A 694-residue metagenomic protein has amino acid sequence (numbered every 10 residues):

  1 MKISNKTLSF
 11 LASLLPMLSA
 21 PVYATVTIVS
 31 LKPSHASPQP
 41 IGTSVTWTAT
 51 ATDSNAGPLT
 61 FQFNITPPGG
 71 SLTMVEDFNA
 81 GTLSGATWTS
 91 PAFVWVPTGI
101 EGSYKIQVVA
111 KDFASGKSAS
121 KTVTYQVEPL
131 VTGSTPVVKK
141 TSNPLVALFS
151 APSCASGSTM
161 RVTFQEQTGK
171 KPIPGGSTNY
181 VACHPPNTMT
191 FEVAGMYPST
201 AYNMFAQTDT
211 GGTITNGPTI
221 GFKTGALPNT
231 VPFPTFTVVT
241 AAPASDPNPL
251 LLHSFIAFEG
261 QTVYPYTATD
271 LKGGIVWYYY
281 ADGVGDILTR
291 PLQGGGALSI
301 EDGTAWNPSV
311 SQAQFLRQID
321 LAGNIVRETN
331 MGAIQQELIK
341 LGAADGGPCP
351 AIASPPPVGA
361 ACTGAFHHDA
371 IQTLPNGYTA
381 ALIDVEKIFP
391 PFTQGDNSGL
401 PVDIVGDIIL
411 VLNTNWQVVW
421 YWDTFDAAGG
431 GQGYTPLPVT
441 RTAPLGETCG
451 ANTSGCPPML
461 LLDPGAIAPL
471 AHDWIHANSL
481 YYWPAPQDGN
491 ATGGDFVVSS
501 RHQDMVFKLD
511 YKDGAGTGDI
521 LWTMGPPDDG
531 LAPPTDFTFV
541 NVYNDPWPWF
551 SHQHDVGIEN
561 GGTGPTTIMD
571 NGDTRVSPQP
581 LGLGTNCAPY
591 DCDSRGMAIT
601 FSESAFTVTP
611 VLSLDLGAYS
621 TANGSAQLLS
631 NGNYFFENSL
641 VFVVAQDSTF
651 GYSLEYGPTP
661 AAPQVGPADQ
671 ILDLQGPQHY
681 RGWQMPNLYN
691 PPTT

Functional and structural regions predicted by a protein language model:
Y23-V45, Q126-K140, T694: Short, compositionally biased P/S/T/A/G/V-rich stretches that sit at domain boundaries
S37, A49-N55, P67, D112 (+2 more regions): Extracellular acidic, Ser/Thr/Pro-rich low-complexity tracts
N55-F61: Solvent-exposed loop segments of extracellular immunoglobulin-like
F61-P67, V162-E166: Conserved aromatic beta-strand anchor motif in extracellular beta-sandwich/beta-rich domains
W88-F93, N187-E192: Short S/T/G- and acidic-enriched coil/turn segments that sit immediately N-terminal to beta-strands in beta-sandwich
V96-G99, V193-P198: Short, flexible loop/turn segments at beta-strand junctions in immunoglobulin-like and fibronectin type III
P129-F164, T178-A182, M189-T190, A201 (+1 more regions): Histidine-/acidic-rich catalytic cores in large beta-rich domains
